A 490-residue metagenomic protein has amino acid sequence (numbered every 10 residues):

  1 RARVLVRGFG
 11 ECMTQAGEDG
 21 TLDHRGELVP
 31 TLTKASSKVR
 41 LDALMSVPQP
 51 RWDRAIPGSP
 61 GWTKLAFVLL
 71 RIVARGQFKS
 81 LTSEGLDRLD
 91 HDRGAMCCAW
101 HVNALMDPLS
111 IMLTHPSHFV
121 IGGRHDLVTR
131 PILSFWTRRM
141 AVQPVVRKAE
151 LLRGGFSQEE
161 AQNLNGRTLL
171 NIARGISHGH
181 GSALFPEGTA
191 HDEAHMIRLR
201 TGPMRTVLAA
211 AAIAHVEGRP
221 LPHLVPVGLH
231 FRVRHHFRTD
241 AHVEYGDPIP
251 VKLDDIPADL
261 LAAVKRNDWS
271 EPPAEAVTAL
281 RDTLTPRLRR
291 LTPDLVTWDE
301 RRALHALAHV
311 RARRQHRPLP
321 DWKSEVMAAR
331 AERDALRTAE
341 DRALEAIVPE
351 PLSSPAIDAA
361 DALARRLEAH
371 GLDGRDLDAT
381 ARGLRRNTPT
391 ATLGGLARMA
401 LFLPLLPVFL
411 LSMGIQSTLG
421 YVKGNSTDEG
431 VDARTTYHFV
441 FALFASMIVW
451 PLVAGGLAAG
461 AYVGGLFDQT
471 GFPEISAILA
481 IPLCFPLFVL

Functional and structural regions predicted by a protein language model:
R1-V6, G10-L105, T114-V120, R124 (+4 more regions): Membrane-interfacial terminal anchoring regions of lipid-handling membrane enzymes
V145: Short acidic-hydrophobic, aromatic-tinged amphipathic segments that line or gate anion-handling sites
A149-L152: Polar-ligand-bearing catalytic/cofactor-coordination segments of membrane-embedded or membrane-tethered inner-membrane
L169-M204: Catalytic-site beta-strand/loop segments enriched in glycine and acidic/polar residues
G202-A212: An active-site-proximal "capping" alpha-helix that borders the catalytic cofactor pocket
